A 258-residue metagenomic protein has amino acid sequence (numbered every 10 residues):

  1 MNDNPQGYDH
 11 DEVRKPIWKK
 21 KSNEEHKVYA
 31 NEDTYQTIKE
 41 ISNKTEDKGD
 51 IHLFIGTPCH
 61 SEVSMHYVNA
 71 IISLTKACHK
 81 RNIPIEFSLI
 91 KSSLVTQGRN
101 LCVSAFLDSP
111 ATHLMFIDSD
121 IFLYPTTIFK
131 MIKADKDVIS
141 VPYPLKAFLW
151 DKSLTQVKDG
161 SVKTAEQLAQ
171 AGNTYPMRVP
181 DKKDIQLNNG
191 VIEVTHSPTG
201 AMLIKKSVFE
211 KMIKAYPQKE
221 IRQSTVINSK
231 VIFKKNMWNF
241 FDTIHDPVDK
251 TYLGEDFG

Functional and structural regions predicted by a protein language model:
N2-S93, Q97: N-proximal low-complexity "stem/linker" segments adjacent to membrane-targeting elements
T96, N100, P125, F257: Glycine-rich phosphate-binding loop at the start of an alpha helix
N100-H113: Active-site nucleotide-sugar/metal-binding loop of Leloir-type enzymes
V103, Y124-D242: Conserved catalytic core of nucleotide-sugar-dependent glycosyltransferases
P110-F122: Short beta-strand-to-loop acidic/aromatic patch adjacent to the donor-nucleotide binding site
T225-N228, L253-G258: Acidic donor-binding loop at a coil-to-helix junction in glycosyltransferase catalytic cores that engages
I244-D246, K250-G254: Active-site neighborhoods of divalent-metal-dependent phosphate/nucleic-acid chemistry enzymes
